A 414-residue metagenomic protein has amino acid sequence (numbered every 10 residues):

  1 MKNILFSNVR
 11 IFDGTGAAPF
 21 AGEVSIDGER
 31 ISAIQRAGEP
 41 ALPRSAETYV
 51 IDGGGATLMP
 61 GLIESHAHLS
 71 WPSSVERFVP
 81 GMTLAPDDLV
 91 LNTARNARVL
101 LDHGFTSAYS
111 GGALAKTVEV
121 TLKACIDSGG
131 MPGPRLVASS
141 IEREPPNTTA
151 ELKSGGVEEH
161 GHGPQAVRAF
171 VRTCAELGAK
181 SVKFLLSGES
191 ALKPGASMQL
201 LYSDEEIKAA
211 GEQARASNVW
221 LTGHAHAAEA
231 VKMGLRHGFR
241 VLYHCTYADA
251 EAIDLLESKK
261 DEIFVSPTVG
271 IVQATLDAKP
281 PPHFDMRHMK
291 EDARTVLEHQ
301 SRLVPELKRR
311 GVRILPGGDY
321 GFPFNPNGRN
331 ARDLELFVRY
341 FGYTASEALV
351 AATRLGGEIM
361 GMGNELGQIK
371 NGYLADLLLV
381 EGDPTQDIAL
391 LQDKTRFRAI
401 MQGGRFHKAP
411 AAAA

Functional and structural regions predicted by a protein language model:
M1-R44, A56-L58, P384-L391, R405-F406: N-terminal metal-binding scaffold of metallo-dependent hydrolase/deaminase domains
V9, A352-R354, N371-A414: C-terminal cap of metal-dependent C-N hydrolases
A56-C125, E205, H237: Metal-associated gating/positioning segment near the N- to mid-region
F78-L91, E151-A169, W220-T222: Active-site mouth loops of central-metabolism enzymes
N92-E119, P132-E142, A179-L192, V219-W220 (+3 more regions): Divalent metal-dependent hydrolysis catalytic cores, especially in the metallo-beta-lactamase
A150-E205: Active-site gating/metal-coordination segments in enzymes
G188-E298, L315, Y320-F322, F341-G342 (+2 more regions): Active-site core of metal-dependent hydrolases
A216, R287-H288, E298-D383: His/Asp/Glu-enriched, well-ordered alpha-helical/loop segment that forms or immediately abuts the divalent-metal
